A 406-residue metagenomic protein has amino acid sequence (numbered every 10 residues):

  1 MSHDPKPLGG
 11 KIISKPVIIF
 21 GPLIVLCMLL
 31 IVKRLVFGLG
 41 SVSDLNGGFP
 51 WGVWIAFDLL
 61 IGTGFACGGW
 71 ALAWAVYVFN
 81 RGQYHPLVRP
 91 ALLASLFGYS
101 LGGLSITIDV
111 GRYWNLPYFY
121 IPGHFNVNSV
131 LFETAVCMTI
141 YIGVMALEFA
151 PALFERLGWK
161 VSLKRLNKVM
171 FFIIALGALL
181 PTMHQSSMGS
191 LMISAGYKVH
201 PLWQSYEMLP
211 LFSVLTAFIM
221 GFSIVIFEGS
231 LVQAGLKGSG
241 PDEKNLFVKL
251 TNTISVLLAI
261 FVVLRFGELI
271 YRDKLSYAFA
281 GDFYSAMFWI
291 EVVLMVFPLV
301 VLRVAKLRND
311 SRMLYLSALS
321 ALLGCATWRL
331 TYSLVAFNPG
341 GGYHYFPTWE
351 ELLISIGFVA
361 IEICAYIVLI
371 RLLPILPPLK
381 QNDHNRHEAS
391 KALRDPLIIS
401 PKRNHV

Functional and structural regions predicted by a protein language model:
M1-L29, S41-N46, I121-H124, G341-H344 (+1 more regions): Extramembrane terminal tails and long inter-domain/linker segments of multi-pass membrane proteins
G9-I13, V17, G21-C27, Q83 (+4 more regions): Long, contiguous internal "core" modules enriched in hydrophobic/ aromatic residues
F20-S41, L104-I108, L179-L191, Y366 (+1 more regions): Alpha-helical transmembrane segments of multi-pass membrane proteins
V32-F49, V78-R81, L231: Membrane-interface helix-loop junction between the first two transmembrane segments
F49-N115: Membrane helical hairpin/interfacial module
V199-L202, D273-A280, L307-L314, S333-E350: Extracellular/periplasmic helix-loop-helix junctions in multi-pass membrane proteins
V262, A326-F337: Hydrophobic alpha-helical transmembrane segments in multi-pass integral membrane proteins
M313-G324: Central hydrophobic cores of alpha-helical transmembrane segments in multi-pass integral membrane proteins
